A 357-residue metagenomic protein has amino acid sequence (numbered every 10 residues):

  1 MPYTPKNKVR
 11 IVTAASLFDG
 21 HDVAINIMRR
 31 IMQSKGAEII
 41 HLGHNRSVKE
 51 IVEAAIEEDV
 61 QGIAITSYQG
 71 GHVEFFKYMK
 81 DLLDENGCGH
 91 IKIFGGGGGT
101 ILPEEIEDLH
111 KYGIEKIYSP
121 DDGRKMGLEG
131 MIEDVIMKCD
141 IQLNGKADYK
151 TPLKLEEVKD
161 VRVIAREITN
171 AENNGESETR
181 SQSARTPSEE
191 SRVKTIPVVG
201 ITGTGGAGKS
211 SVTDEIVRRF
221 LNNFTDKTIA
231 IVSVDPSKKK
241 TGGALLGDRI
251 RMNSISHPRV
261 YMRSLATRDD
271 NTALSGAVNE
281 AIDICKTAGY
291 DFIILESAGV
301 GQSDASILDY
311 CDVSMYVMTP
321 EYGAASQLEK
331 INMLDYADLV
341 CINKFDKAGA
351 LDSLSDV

Functional and structural regions predicted by a protein language model:
A14, T202-G205: Residues at the beta-strand->loop junction immediately N-terminal to the Walker
F18, I25-M131: Cofactor-cradling patches in redox/metallo enzymes
D19, T204-A207: ATP-binding Walker
H21, M32, I63, L109 (+4 more regions): Residue-level signature of catalytic and energy-coupling elements of molecular machines, predominantly ATP/GTP-dependent
E85, P103, H110-V158, V313-V357: Conserved phosphate-handling catalytic cores of large alpha/beta enzymes
L128-V198: Extreme N-terminal, non-catalytic leader segments that precede Walker-type/kinase nucleotide-binding cores
T169-S177, S188-I196, A207, I216-A305 (+1 more regions): Nucleotide-state-sensitive switch-loop elements of NTP-binding domains
V212: Hydrophobic positions on the alpha1 helix immediately C-terminal to the Walker A/P-loop
